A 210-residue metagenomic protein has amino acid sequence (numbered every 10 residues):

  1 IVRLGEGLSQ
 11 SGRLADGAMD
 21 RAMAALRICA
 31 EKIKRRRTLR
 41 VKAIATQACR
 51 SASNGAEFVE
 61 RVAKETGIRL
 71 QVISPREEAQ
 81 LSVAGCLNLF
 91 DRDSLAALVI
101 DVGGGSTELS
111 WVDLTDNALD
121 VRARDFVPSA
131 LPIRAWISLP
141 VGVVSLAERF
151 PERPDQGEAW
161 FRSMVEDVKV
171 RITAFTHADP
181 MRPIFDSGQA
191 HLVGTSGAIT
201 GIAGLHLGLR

Functional and structural regions predicted by a protein language model:
R3-T38, T46-A96, W111, V121-R210: Helical "lid/coupling" subdomains associated with nucleotide-phosphate turnover
A43: Dinucleotide-binding Rossmann-like beta1-alpha1 core, especially the glycine-rich loop that anchors the ADP
I100-V102: Catalytic cores of RNA-modifying enzymes
G104-W111: Acidic, divalent-metal-coordinating active-site segment for phosphoryl/phosphodiester hydrolysis, typified by short
D116-D120: Internal, charge-rich low-complexity segments
